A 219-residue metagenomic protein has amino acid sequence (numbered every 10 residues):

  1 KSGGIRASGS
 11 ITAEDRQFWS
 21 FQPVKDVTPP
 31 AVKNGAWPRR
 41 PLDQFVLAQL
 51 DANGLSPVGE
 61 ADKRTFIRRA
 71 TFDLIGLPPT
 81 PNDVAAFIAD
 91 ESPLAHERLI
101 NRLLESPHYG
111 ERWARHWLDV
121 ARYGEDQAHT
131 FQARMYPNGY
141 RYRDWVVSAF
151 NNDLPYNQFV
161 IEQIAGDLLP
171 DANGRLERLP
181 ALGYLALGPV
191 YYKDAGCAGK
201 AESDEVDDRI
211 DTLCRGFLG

Functional and structural regions predicted by a protein language model:
K1-G4: C-terminal capping alpha-helices of c-type cytochrome domains
R6-G219: Short, structured secondary-structure elements that scaffold catalytic or ligand/cofactor-binding regions
